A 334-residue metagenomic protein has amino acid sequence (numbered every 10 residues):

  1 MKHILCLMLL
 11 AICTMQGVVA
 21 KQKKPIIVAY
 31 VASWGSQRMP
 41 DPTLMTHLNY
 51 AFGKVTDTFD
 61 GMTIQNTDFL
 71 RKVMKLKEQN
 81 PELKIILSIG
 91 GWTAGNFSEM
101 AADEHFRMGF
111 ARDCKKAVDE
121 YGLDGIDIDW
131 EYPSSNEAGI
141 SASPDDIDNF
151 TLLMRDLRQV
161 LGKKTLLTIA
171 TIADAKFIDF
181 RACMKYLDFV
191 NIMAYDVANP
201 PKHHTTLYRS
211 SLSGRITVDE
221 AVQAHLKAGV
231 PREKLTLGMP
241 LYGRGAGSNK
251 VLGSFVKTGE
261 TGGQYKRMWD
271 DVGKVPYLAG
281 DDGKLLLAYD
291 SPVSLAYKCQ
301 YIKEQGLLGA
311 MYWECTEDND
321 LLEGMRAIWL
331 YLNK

Functional and structural regions predicted by a protein language model:
M1-K21: Bacterial Sec-dependent N-terminal signal peptides
K21-V118, M325: Glycan-recognition patch characteristic of GH18 chitinases/ENGases and related GlcNAc/peptidoglycan-binding proteins
K23-P25, L44-T46, P81-I85, G122-I126 (+4 more regions): Short, well-ordered coil/turn segments that N-cap beta-strands
V28, D57-D68, R112, P133-Q264: Substrate-binding surface in catalytic domains of secreted glycosidases
P40-Y50, F106-W130, R181-V197: Structural recognition of alpha->loop->beta junctions
L48, L87, I128, L157 (+4 more regions): Conserved, mostly hydrophobic/aromatic
K75, E82, S141-N149, K163-T165 (+2 more regions): Short acidic, glycine/proline-enriched helix-loop-strand junctions
I89, K234-Y301, L321, R326-K334: Glycan-binding loop/region signatures in secreted carbohydrate-active enzymes
